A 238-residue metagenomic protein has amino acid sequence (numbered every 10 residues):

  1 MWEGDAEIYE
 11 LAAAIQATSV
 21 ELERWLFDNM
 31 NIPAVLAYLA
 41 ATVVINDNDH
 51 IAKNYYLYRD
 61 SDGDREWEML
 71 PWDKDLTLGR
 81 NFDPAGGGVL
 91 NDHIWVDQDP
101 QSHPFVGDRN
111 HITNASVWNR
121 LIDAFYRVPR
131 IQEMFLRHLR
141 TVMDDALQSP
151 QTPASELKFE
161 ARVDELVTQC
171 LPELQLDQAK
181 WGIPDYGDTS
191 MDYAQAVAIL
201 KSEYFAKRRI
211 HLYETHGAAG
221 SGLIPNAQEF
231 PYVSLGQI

Functional and structural regions predicted by a protein language model:
M1-A52, Y58-I238: Middle-to-C-terminal accessory/interaction subdomains
